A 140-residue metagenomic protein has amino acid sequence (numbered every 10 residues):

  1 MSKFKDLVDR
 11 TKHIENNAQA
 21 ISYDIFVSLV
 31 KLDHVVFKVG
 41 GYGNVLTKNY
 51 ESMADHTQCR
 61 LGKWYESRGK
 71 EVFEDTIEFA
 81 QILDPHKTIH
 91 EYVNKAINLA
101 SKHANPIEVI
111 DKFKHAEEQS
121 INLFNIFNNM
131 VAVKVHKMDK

Functional and structural regions predicted by a protein language model:
M1-K140: N-terminal membrane-sensor/transducer module of prokaryotic signaling receptors
